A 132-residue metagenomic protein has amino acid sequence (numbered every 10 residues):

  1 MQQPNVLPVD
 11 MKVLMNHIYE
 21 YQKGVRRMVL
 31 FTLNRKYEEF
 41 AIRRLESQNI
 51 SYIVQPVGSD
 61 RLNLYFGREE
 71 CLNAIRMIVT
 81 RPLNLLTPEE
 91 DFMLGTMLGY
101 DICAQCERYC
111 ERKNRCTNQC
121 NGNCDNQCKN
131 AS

Functional and structural regions predicted by a protein language model:
M1-S132: Domain-length accessory/inserted modules outside core catalytic folds
